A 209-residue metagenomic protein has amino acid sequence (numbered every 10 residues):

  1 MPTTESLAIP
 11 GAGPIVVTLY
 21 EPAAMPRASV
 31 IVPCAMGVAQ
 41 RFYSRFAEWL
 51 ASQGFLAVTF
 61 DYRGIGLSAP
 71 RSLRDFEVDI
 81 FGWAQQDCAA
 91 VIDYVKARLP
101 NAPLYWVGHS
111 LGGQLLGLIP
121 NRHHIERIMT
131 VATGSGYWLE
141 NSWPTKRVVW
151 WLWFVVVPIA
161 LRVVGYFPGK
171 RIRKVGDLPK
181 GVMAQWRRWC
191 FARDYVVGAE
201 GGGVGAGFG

Functional and structural regions predicted by a protein language model:
M1-P22: N-terminal cap/lid segment of alpha/beta-hydrolase-fold proteins
R27, V32-V38: Active-site glycine-rich loops that stabilize anionic/oxyanionic intermediates across multiple enzyme folds
Q40-L73: Conserved alpha/beta-hydrolase
F42, E77-R98: Alpha/beta-hydrolase active-site loop
R98-S110: Alpha/beta-hydrolase fold nucleophile elbow
L111-G113, M129-L139: Active-site nucleophile loop of the alpha/beta-hydrolase fold
L115-I119: Hydrolases whose catalytic domains are alpha/beta-hydrolase-1, hotdog thioesterase, or metallo-beta-lactamase-like
R171-G209: Serine-hydrolase catalytic core
